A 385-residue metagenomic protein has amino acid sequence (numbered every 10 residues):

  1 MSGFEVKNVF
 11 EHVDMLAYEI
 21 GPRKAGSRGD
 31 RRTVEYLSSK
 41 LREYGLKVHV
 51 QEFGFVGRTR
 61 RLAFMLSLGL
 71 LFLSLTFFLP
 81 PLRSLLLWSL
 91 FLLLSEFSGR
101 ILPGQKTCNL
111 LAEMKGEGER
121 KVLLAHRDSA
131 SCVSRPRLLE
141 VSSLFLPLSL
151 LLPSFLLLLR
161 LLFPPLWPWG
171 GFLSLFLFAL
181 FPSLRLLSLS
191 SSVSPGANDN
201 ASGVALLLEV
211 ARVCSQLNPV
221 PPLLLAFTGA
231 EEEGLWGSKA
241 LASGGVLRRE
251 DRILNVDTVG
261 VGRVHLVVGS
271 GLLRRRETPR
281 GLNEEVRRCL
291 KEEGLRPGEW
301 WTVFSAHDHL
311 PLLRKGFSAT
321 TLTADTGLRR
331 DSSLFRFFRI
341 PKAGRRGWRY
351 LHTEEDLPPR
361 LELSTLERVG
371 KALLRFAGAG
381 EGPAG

Functional and structural regions predicted by a protein language model:
M1-R32, Y44, S188-V193, T258-V261 (+1 more regions): N-terminal capping segment at the start of a domain
S2-G3, I20-R28, S98-R100, R137 (+4 more regions): Second-shell loop/turn segments in exported
N8-E11, M15, R32, Y36 (+8 more regions): Extracytoplasmic/secreted proteins, especially bacterial periplasmic and envelope-associated proteins
Y18, L208-Q216, R288, R375-A379: Short glycine/serine- and small hydrophobic-enriched flexible loop segments
R23-K115, S134-G170: A non-catalytic alpha/beta surface segment that caps or lines the substrate-entry region of metallo-dependent hydrolase
D30, R329-G385: His/Asp/Glu-rich mid-to-C-terminal helical/loop segments that flank catalytic regions of hydrolases
S89-N109, S129-S134, R160-E277, S305 (+1 more regions): Acidic/histidine-rich catalytic neighborhood of metal-dependent amide-processing enzymes
K291-D308: Short catalytic/ligand-gating loop segments at beta-alpha or beta-beta junctions within enzyme catalytic domains
